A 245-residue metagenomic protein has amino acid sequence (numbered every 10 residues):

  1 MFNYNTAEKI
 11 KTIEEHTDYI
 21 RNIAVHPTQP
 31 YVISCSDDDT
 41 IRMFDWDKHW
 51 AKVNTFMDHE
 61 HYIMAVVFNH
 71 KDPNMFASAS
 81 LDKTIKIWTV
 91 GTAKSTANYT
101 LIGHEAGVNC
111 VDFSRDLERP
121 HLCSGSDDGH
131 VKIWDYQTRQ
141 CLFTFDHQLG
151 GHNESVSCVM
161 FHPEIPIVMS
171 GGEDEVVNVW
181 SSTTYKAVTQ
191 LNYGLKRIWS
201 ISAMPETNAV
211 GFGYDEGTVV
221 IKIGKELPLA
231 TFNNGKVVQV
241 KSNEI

Functional and structural regions predicted by a protein language model:
M1-N3, I23, I41-W46, V66 (+5 more regions): WD40-repeat beta-propellers
E8-K11, A51-N54, T96-Y99, L142-T144 (+1 more regions): A structural motif specific to WD40 beta-propellers
E14-I20, F56-I63, L101-V108, D146-V156 (+1 more regions): WD40/WD-repeat beta-propeller blade N-cap
T17, Y31, T40-R42, E60 (+6 more regions): A conserved positional marker within WD40/Gbeta-like beta-propeller blades
A24-Q29, V67-N74, D112-R119, V159-I165 (+2 more regions): Loop/turn segments within WD40 beta-propeller blades
C35-D38, W46, S78-D82, S124-D128 (+3 more regions): Conserved strand-to-loop turn within each blade of WD40 beta-propeller repeats
W199-L229: Blade-level signature of beta-propeller repeat domains, shared across WD40, Kelch, NHL, RCC1 and BNR/Asp-box propellers
